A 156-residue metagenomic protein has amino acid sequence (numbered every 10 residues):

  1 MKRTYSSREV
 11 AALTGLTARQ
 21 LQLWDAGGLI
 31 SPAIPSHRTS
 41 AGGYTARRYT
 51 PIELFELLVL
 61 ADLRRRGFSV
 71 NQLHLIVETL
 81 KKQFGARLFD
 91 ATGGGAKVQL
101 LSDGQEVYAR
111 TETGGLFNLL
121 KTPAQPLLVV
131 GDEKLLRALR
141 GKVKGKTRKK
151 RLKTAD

Functional and structural regions predicted by a protein language model:
M1-F55, R65: Basic helix-turn-helix/winged-helix DNA-binding cores and closely related short helical interaction motifs
M1-T4, Y44-R47, P51-D156: Amphipathic alpha-helical "stalk" segments
